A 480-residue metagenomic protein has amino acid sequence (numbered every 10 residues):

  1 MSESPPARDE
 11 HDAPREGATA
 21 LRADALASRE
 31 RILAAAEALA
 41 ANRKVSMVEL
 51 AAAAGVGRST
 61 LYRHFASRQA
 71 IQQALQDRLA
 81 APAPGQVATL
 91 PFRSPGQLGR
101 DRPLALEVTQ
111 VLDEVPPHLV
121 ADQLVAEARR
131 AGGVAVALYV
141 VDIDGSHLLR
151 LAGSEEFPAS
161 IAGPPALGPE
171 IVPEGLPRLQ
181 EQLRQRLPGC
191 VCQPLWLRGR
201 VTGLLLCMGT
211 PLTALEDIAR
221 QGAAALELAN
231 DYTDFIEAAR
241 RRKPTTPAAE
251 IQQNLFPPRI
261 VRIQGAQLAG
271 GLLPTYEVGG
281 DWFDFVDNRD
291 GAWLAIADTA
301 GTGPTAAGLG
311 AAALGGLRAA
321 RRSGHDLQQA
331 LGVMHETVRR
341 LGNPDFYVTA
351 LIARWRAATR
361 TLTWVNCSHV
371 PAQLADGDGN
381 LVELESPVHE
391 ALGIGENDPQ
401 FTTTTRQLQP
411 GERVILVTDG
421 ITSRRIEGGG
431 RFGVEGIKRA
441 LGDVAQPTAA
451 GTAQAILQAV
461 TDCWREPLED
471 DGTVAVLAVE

Functional and structural regions predicted by a protein language model:
L26-E49: Short, amphipathic alpha-helix enriched in basic
G96-G153, P344: Helix-loop-beta substructure at the N-terminus of cytosolic sensory domains that couple signal/ligand detection
R129-V134, P244-P257, V261-Q264, A307-E390 (+4 more regions): Catalytic core of PPM/PP2C metal-dependent serine/threonine phosphatase domains
R186-P188, V348, S386-E427, E466-E469: Acidic loop->beta-strand submotif enriched in PP2C/PPM serine/threonine phosphatases
T202, T213-A225, Y276-L351, G430-R431: Primarily the active-site beta-strand->alpha-helix module of PP2C/PPM metal-dependent phosphatases, and frequently
Q221-G279: Regulatory cytosolic signal-relay segments
D290-G303, W364-N366, Q407-I426: Conserved beta-strand-loop-short alpha-helix elements that form and flank the Mn2+/Mg2+-coordinating active site
G303-A320, V388, E412-P467: Active-site-proximal, acidic helix/loop segment immediately C-terminal to a metal-coordinating Asp/Glu
